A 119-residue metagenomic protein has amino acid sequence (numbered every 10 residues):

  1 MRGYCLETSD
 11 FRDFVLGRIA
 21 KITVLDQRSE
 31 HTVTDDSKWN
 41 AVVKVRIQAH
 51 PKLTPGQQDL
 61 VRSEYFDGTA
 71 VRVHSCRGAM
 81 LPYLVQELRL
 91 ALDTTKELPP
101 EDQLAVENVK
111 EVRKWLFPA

Functional and structural regions predicted by a protein language model:
M1-A49: Core beta-strand-centered patch of the WYL/Sm-like small regulatory domain
A41-A119: Polybasic (Lys/Arg-rich)
